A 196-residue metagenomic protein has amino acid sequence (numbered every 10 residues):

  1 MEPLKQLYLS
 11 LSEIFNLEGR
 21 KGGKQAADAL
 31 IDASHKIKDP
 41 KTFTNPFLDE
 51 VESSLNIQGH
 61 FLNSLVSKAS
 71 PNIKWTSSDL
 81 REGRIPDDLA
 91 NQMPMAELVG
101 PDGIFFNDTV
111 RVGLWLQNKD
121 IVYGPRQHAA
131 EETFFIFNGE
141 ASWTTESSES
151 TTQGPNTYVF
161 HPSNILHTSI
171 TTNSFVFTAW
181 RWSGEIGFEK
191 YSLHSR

Functional and structural regions predicted by a protein language model:
L4-D108: A short, N-terminal "cap"/entry segment at the start of jelly-roll beta-barrel domains of the cupin/DSBH fold
P94-P101, V110-H128, E149-S150, P162-N164: Conserved short histidine dyad/triad with adjacent acidic residue
L116, Q127, F135, Q153 (+1 more regions): Conserved strand-loop elements at the edges of beta-sheets that form or border functional pockets
N118-I121, H128-E146: Glycine- and acidic-residue-biased ligand/ion/polar-headgroup-sensing regions
H128, E146-S148, T172, R181: Surface loops and adjacent helix of pleckstrin homology
T133, E146-L166: Short acidic-glycine-tyrosine-enriched beta hairpin
T133-F135, F160, N173-L193: A short hydrophobic beta-strand segment most commonly corresponding to one strand of the jelly-roll/cupin
